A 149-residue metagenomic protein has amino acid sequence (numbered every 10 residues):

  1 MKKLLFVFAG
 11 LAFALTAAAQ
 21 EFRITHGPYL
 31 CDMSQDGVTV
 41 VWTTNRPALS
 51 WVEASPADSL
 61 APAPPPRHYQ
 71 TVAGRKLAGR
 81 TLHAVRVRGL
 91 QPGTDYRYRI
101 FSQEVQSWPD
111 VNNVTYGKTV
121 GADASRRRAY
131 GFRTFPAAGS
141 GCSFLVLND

Functional and structural regions predicted by a protein language model:
M1-L4: Positively charged n-region of N-terminal signal peptides that target proteins for export
V7-F8, S34: Intrinsically disordered, low-complexity segments enriched in polar/charged small residues
A9-A18: Hydrophobic h-region of N-terminal signal peptides that target proteins for export in Gram-negative bacteria
A19-N148: Acidic, histidine-bearing metal-coordination/catalytic regions of metal-dependent phosphoesterases
